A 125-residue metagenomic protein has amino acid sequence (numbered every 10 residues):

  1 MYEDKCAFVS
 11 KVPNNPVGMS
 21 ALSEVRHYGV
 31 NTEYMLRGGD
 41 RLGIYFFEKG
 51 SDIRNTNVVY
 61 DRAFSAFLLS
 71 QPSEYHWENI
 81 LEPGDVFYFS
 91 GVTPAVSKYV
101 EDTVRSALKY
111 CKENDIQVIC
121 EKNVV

Functional and structural regions predicted by a protein language model:
M1-N55, A63-A66: Substrate-binding N-lobe of the ribokinase-like
E24-R26, T32, G50-V125: Ribokinase/PfkB-type carbohydrate-kinase core domain
